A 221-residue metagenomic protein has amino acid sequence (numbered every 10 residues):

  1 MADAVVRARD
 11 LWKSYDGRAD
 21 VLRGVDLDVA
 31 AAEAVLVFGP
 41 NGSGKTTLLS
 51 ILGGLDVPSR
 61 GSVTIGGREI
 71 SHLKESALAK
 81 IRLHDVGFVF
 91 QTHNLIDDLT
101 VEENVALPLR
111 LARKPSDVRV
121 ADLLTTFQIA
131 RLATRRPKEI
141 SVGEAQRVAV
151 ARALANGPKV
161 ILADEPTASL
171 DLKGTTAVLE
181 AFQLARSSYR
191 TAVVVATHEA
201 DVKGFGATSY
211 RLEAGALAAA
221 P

Functional and structural regions predicted by a protein language model:
G53: Helix-to-loop junction immediately C-terminal to a conserved catalytic motif
E69, P115-L132: Conserved ABC ATPase "signature" region
I70-G87: ABC ATPase NBD coupling module
L99-A106: Short coil-to-helix segment of the ABC ATPase nucleotide-binding domain corresponding to the Q-loop/switch region
R136-Q146: Conserved ABC ATPase signature
A155-K159: A short, proline-enriched helix->beta-strand linker immediately N-terminal to the Walker B motif in ABC-type P-loop
I161-D164: Catalytic Walker B motif of ABC-type/P-loop ATPase nucleotide-binding domains
